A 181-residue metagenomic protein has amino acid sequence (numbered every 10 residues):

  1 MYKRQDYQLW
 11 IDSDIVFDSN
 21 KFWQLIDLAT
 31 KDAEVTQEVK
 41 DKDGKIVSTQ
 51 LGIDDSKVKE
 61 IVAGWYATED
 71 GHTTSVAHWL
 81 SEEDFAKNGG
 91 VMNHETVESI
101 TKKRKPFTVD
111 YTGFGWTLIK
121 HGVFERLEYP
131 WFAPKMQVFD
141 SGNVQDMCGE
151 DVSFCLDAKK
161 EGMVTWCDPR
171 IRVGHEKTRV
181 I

Functional and structural regions predicted by a protein language model:
M1-Q5: Conserved small/polar residues in nucleotide/adenosyl-binding loops
Q8: Short aromatic/hydrophobic "clamp" motif used to bind/position activated sugar donors
D12-V16: The conserved acidic donor/metal-binding loop of glycosyltransferases
D18-Q137: Conserved catalytic core of nucleotide-sugar-dependent glycosyltransferases
T108, A133, V138-H175, V180-I181: Catalytic donor-sugar/metal-binding loop of nucleotide-sugar-dependent glycosyltransferases
